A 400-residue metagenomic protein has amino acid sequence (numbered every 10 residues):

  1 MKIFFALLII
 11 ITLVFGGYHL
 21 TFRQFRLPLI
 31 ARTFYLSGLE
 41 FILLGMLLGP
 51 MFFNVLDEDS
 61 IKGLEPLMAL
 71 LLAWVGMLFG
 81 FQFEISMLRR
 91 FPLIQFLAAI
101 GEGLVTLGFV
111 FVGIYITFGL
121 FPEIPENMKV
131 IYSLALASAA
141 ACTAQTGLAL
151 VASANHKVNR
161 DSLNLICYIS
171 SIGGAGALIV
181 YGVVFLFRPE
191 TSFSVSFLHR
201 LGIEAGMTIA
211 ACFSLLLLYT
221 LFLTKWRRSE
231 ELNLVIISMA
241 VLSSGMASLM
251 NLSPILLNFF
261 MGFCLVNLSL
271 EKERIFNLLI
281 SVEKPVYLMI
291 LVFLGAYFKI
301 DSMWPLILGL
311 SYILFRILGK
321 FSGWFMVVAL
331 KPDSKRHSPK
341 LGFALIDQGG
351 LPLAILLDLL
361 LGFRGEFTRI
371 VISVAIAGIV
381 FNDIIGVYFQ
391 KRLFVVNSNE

Functional and structural regions predicted by a protein language model:
M1-L13, S60-M77, E126-A144, R200-A211 (+3 more regions): Structural signature of hydrophobic alpha-helical transmembrane segments
K2-L13, S171-M289, L318: Core mid-bundle transmembrane helix pairs that form the ion/substrate translocation pathway in diverse multi-pass
H19-P28, I85, R89-N155, L217 (+1 more regions): Transmembrane alpha-helices that form the ion-translocation and gating core of multi-pass ion transport proteins
F22-S37, G45-I94, L223-R228, L232 (+1 more regions): Membrane-interface junctions of multi-pass transporters
S37-G49, L97-V112, A135, L165-G182 (+3 more regions): Small-residue-rich segments of transmembrane alpha-helices in multi-pass membrane proteins, especially helix faces
M68-F81, V105-G113, T117, Y132 (+7 more regions): Membrane-embedded alpha-helical core segments of multi-pass
L88, P92-L97, L163, C167 (+1 more regions): Interfacial transmembrane-helix starts/ends
V158-A175, I179-G182, S194-H199, E273-N277 (+2 more regions): Membrane-interface alpha-helices at helix entry/exit sites of multi-pass transporters
